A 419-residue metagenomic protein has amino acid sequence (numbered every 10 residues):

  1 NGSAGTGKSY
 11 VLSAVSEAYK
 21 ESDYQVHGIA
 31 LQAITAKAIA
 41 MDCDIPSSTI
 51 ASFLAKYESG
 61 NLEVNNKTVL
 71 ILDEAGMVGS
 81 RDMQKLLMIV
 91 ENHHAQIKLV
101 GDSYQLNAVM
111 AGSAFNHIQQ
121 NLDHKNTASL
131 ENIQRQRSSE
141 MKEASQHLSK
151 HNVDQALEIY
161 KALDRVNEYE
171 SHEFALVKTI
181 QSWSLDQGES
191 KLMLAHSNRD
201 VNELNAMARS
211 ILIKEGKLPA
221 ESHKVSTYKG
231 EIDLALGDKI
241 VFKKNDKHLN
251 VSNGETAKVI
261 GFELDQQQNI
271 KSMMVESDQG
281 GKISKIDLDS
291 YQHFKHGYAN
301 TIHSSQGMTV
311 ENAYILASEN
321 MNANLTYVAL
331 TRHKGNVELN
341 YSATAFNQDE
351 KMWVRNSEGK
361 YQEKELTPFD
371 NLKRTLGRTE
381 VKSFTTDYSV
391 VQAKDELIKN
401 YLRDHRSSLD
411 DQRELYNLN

Functional and structural regions predicted by a protein language model:
N1-I159, L339: ASCE P-loop NTPase helicase motor core
N65, D233-D238, S252, S305 (+1 more regions): Residue-level recognition of short, solvent-exposed, well-ordered loop/turn junctions that link secondary-structure
L70, I240, A257, V310-A313: Generic structural signal for buried aliphatic residues
A75, H196-S197, K244-N245, L316-N320 (+1 more regions): Structural motif
K85-L86, M207, L325-A329: A short acidic, amphipathic alpha-helical/loop segment
N92, S103-K271, S277, K351 (+1 more regions): Conserved helicase motor core of P-loop NTPases
V275-N419: C-terminal effector modules of nucleic-acid-centric enzymes and ribosome-associated factors
